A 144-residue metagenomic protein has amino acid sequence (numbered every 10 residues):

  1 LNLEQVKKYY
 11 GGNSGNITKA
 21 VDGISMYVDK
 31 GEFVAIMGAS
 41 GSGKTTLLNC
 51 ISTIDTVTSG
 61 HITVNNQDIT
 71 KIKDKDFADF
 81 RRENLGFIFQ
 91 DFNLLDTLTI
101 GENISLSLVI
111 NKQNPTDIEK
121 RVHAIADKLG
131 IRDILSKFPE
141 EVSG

Functional and structural regions predicted by a protein language model:
L1-G144: ABC family nucleotide-binding domain
